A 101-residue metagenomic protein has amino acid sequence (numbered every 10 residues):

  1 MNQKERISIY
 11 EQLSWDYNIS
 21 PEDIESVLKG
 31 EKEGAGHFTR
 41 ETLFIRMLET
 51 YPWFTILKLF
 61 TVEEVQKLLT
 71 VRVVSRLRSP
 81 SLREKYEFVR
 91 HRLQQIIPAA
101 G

Functional and structural regions predicted by a protein language model:
M1-G101: Long, compositionally biased intrinsically disordered regulatory segments in eukaryotic proteins
